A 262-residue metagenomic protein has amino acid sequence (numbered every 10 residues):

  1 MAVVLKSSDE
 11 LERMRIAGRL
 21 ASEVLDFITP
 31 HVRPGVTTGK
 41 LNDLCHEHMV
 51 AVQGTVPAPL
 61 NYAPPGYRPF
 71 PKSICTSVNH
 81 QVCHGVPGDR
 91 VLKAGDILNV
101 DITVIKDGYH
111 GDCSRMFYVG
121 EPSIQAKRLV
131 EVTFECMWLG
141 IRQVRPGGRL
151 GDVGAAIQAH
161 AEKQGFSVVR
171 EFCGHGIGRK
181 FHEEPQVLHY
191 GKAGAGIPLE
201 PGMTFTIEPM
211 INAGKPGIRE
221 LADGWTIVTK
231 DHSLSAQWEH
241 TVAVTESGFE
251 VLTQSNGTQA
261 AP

Functional and structural regions predicted by a protein language model:
M1-P262: Active-site neighborhoods and metal-handling regions in enzymes and metal-associated proteins
